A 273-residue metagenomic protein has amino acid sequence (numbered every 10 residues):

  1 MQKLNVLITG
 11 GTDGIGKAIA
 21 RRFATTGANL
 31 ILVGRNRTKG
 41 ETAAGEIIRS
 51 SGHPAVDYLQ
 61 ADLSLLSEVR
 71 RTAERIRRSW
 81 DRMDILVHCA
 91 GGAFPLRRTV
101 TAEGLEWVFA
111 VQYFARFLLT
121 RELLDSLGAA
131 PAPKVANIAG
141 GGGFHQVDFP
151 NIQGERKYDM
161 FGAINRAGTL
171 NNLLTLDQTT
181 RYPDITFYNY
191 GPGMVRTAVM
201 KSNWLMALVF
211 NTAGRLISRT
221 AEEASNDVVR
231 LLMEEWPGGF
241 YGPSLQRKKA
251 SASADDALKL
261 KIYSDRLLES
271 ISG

Functional and structural regions predicted by a protein language model:
M1-I31, R37: Canonical Rossmann dinucleotide-binding motif of NAD(H)/NADP(H)-dependent dehydrogenases/reductases, specifically
R49-S67: Rossmann-fold cofactor-recognition segment
S51-A55, E74-H88, F94-V100: A glycine-rich helix->loop->beta "capping" turn within Rossmann-like NAD(P)(H)-dependent oxidoreductase domains
L63-S79: Conserved Rossmann-fold cofactor-binding substructure of NAD(P)-dependent oxidoreductases
G91-G92, L96-R98, E106, G128-D184 (+2 more regions): Catalytic loop of short-chain dehydrogenase/reductase
T120-R121: A short, exposed helix-loop element centered on a Lys and neighboring polar residues
I185, N189, N211-S270: C-terminal helical subdomain
